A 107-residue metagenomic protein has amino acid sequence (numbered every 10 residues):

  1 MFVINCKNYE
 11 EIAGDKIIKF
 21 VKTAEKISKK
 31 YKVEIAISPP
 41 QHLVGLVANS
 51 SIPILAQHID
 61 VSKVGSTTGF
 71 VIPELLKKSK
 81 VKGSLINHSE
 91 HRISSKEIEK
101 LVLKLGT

Functional and structural regions predicted by a protein language model:
M1-T68: Conserved N-terminal beta1-alpha1 strand-loop-helix module at the mouth
I52-G106: Glycine/small-residue-rich loop that forms an oxyanion/phosphate-binding "nest" at active or ligand-binding sites
